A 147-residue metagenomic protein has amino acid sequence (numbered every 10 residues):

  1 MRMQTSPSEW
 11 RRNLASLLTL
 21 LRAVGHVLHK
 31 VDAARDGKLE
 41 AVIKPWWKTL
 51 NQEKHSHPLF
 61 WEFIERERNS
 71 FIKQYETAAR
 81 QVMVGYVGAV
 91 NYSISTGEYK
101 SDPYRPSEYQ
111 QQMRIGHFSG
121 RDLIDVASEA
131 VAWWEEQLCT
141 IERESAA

Functional and structural regions predicted by a protein language model:
M1-A15, T19, A33-A147: Acidic, Ser/Thr/Gly/Pro-rich intrinsically disordered interaction regions
V27: Catalytic phosphate/metal-binding cores of nucleic-acid and nucleotide-processing enzymes, i.e., regions that mediate
K30: Glycine-rich, acidic and aromatic/proline-enriched surface loops and short helix-turn segments that act as binding
